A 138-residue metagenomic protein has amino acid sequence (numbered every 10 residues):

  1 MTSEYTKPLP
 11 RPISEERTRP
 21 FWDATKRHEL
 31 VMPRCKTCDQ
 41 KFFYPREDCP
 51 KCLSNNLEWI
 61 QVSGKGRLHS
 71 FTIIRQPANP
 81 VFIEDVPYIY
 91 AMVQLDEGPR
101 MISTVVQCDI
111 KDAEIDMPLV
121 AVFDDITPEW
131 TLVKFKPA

Functional and structural regions predicted by a protein language model:
M1-L30, A138: A broadly conserved sequence feature marking short terminus-proximal activation segments in nucleic acid-centric
S3, G98, I102-A138: Well-ordered alpha/beta subsegment
E29-M32, R46: Residues immediately within or flanking Cys/His clusters that coordinate Zn2+ in small zinc-binding modules
R34, K65-R67, M92, T104 (+1 more regions): Residues located in well-ordered beta-strands
R34-T37, D48-S54: Short, cysteine/histidine-rich loop/knuckle motifs that typically chelate Zn2+
F43, N56-E58: Short functional micro-motifs and their immediate structural scaffolds
E47-C52, I60-L68: Short cysteine/histidine-rich zinc-coordinating motifs and their immediately flanking basic loops
H69-V106: Glycine-rich active-site loops that engage anionic ligands at enzyme catalytic sites
